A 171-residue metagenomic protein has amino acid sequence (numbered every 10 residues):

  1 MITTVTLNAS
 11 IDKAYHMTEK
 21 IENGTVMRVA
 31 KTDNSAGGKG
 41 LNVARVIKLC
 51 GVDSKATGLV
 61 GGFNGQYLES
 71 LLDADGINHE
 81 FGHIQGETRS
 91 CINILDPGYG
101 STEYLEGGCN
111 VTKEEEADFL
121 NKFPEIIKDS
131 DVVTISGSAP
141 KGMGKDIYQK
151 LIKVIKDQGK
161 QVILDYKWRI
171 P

Functional and structural regions predicted by a protein language model:
M1-T57, Y67: Glycine-rich phosphate/adenosyl-contacting loop at the front of the ribokinase-like
M1-V5, D73, G98-P171: Ribokinase/PfkB-type carbohydrate-kinase core domain
L7-D12, Q85-T88, W168: Short glycine-enriched loops at secondary-structure junctions
N23, L49-V132: Conserved N-terminal subdomain of the carbohydrate kinase-like
A36, G61, G144: Charged, low-complexity surface patches
R45, S70, K153: Surface-exposed charge patches
